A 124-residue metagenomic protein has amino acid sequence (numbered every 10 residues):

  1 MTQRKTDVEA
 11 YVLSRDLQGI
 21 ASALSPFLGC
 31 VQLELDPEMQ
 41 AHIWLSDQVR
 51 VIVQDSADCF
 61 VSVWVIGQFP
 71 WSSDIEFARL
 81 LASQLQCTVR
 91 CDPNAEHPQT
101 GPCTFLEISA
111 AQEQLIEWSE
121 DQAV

Functional and structural regions predicted by a protein language model:
M1-S25, Q32: Short, extreme N-terminal segment that most often corresponds to the first beta-strand
K5, E9, Q48, D74 (+1 more regions): Sparse, context-dependent recognition of short Cys/His-centered cofactor- or disulfide-binding micro-motifs
D16-S22, D47, S72-D74: Short low-complexity stretches enriched in small and charged residues
A23-C30, R50-I52, Q68: A broad, low-specificity signal for short, low-complexity segments enriched in glycine/proline and polar/charged
S25-Q40, T88-V89, E113-E117: Short secondary-structure junctions
D36-V61: An N-terminal amphipathic alpha-helical segment
V53-V124: Charged interaction segments
